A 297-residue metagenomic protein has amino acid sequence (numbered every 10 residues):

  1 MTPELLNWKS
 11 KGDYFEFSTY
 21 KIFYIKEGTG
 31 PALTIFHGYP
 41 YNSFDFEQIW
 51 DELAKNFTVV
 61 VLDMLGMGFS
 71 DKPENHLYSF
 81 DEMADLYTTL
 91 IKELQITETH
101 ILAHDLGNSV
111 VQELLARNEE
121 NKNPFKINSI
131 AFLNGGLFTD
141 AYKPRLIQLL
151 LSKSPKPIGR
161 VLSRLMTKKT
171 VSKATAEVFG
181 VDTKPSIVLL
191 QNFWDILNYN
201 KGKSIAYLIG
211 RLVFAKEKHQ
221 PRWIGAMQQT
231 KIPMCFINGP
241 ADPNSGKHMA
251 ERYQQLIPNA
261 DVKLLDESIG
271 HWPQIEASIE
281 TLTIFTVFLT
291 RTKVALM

Functional and structural regions predicted by a protein language model:
T2-Y14, Y20-I25, P40, V60 (+4 more regions): Flexible "cap/lid" subdomain of the alpha/beta-hydrolase fold that forms the substrate-access gate
P31-H37: Short beta-strand element of the alpha/beta-hydrolase
Y39-W50: The serine-hydrolase catalytic nucleophile loop
Q48-F57, E93: A short, Lys/Arg-enriched amphipathic alpha-helix followed by its capping loop at the start of a domain
L189-L190, V294-M297: Short, flexible loop/turn segments with low-complexity composition
I269-L282: Catalytic histidine-centered segment of alpha/beta-hydrolase-like enzymes
I284-T292: C-terminal alpha-helix
